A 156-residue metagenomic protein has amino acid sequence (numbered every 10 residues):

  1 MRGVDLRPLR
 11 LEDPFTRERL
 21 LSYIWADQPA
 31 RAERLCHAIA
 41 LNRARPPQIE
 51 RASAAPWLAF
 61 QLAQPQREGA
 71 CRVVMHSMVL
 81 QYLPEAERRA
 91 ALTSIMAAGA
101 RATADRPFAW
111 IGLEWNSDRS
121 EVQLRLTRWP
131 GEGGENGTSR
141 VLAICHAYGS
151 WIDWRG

Functional and structural regions predicted by a protein language model:
M1-R51, A63-R67: Class I S-adenosyl-L-methionine-dependent methyltransferase module
T16, S22-R34, P47, R89-A91 (+1 more regions): Domain-level detector for long C-terminal conserved domains
R45, G69-C71, R106: Short coil/turn segments at beta-strand junctions that form active-site/ligand-binding loops
A52-W57: Conserved SAM/SAH-binding loop
L58, Y82-P84, R119-V122: Short active-site-adjacent structural elements
L58-F60, L92-G99: Short, well-ordered amphipathic alpha-helices
R72-E85: A short SAM/SAH-binding and catalytic strip from SAM-dependent methyltransferases
L83-I95: A short, conserved alpha-helix within the catalytic core of class I
